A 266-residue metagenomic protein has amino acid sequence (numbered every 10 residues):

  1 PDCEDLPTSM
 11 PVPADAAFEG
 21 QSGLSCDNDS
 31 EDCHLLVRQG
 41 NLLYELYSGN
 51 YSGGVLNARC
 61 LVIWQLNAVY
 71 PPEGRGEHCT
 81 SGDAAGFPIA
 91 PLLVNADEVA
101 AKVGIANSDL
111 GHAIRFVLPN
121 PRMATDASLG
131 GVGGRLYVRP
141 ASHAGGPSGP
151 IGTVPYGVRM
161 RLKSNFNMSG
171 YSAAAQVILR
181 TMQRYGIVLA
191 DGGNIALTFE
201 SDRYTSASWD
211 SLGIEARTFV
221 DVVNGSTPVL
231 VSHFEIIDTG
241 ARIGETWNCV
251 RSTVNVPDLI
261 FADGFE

Functional and structural regions predicted by a protein language model:
P1-V256: Short, surface-exposed polybasic-aromatic patches that bind anionic ligands, especially phosphate groups
D258-F265: Ser/Thr-rich, Pro/Gly/Ala-heavy low-complexity intrinsically disordered linkers and tails of secreted extracellular
